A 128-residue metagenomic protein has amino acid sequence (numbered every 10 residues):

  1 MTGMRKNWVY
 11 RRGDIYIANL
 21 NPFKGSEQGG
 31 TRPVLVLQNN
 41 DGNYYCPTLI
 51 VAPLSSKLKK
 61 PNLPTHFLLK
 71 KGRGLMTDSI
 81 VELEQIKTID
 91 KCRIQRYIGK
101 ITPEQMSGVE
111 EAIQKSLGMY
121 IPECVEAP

Functional and structural regions predicted by a protein language model:
T2-G3, W8, G72-P128: C-terminal terminal-subdomain/extension
N21-G25: Short, charged beta-turn/beta-strand-edge "cap" motif at the junction between a beta-strand and an adjacent loop
Q28-G30, V36-K71: Compact nucleic-acid interaction/catalytic patches
V34-L35, V51, L83, V109: A structural motif
